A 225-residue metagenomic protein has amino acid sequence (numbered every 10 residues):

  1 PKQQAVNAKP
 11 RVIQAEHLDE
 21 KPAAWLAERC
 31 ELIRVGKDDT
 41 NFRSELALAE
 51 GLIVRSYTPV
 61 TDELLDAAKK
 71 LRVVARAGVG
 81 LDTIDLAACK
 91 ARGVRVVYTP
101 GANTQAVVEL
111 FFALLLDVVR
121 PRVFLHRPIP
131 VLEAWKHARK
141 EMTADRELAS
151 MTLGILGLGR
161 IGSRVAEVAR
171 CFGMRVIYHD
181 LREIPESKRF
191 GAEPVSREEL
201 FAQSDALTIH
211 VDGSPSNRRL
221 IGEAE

Functional and structural regions predicted by a protein language model:
K2-V97, A202, T208, G222: An N-terminal-biased, well-structured beta-alpha scaffold segment characteristic of Rossmann-like dinucleotide-binding
A8, E141-E225: Rossmann-like dinucleotide/phosphate-binding beta-alpha-beta segment
E31, R95, D117, R175 (+1 more regions): Residue-level detector of anion-binding/catalytic polar loops
R43-E45, T83-A87, A106-L110, E133 (+2 more regions): Short, charged, surface-exposed secondary-structure boundary motifs
R92, P100-T152, E167: Phosphate-binding beta-alpha-beta segment of Rossmann-like dinucleotide-binding domains, i.e., the NAD(P)
R95-G101, P194-R197: Short beta-strand elements at the ligand-binding edges of bilobed clamshell
